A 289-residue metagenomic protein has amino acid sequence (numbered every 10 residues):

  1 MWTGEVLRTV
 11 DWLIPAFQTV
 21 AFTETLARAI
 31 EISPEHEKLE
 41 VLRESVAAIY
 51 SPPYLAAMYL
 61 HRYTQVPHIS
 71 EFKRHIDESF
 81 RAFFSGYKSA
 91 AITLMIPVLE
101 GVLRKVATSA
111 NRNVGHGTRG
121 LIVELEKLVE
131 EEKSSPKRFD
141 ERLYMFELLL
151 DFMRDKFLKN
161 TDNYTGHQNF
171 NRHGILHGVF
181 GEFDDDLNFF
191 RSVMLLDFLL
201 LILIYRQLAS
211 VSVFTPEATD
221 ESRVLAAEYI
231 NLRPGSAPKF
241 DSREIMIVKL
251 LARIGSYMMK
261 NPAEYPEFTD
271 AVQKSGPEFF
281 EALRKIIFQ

Functional and structural regions predicted by a protein language model:
M1-E24: Long, charge-dense tracts
E24-S89: Charged alpha-helical initiation segments
H61-Q65, T93-K156: Short non-catalytic regulatory patches outside canonical folded cores
V66-R74, L148, T165-L176: Active-site-adjacent bridging/hinge elements
F83, M95, L99-V102, V106 (+3 more regions): Generic structural signal for hydrophobic core residues of well-folded globular domains
A90-L94, N171: Residue-level detector of well-ordered alpha-helical segments, enriched for hydrophobic/aromatic packing positions
R154-E217: Charge-enriched, short contiguous segments at helix-coil
D186-L187, L200-Q289: Polyanionic, low-complexity intrinsically disordered segments
